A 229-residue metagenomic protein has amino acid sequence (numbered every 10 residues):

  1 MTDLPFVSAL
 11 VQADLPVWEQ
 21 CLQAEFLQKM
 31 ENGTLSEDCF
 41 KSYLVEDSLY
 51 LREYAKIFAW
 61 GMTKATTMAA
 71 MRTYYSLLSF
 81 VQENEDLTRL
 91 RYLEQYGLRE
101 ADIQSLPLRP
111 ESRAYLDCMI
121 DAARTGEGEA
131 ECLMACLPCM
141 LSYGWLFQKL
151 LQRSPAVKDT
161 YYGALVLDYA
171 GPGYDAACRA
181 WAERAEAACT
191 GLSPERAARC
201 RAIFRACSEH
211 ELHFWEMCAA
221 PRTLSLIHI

Functional and structural regions predicted by a protein language model:
D3-L4, L27: His/Met- and acidic-residue-enriched segments that coordinate or traffic transition-metal cofactors and support
V11-L35, Y54, A182-G191: Short alpha-helical hairpin
L15-Q20, T34-K64, N84, M134-G144 (+1 more regions): Alpha-helical bundle segments that constitute or directly flank the non-heme di-iron/ferroxidase center
A69-A176, R205, E209: Active-site-proximal alpha-helical scaffolds that flank and shape metal-associated catalytic sites
Y174-F204: Long amphipathic all-alpha helical oligomerization modules
A202-L224: A cross-kingdom marker for long, charged
I227-I229: Conserved small/polar residues in nucleotide/adenosyl-binding loops
